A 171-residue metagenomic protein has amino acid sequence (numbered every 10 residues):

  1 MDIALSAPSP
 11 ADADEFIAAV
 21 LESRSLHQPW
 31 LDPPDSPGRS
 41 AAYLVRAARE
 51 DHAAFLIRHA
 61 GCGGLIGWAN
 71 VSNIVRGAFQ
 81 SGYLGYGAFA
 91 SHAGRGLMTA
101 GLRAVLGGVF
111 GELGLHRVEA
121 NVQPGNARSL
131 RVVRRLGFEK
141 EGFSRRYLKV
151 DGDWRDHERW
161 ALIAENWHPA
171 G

Functional and structural regions predicted by a protein language model:
M1-R24, R58-G171: Acyl-donor (CoA/ACP) binding surface of acyl/acetyltransferases
S25-L44: Conserved GNAT-fold acetyl-CoA-binding loop/helix
Y43-R46, G108: A generic secondary-structure signal
V45-L56: A short helix-loop-beta-strand connector motif used in the catalytic cores of GNAT acetyltransferases and, in some
